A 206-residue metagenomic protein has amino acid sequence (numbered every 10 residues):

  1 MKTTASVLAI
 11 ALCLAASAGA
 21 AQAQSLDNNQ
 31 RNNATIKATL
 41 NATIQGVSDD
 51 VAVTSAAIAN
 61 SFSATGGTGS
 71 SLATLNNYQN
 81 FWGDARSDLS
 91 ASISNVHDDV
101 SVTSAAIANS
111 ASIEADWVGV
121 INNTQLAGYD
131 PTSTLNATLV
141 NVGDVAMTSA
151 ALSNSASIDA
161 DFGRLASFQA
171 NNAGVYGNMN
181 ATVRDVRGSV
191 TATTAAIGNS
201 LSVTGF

Functional and structural regions predicted by a protein language model:
M1-A23: Gram-negative bacterial Sec-dependent N-terminal signal peptides
A21-F206: Low-complexity repeat regions of mature extracellularly deployed or surface/particle-associated proteins
